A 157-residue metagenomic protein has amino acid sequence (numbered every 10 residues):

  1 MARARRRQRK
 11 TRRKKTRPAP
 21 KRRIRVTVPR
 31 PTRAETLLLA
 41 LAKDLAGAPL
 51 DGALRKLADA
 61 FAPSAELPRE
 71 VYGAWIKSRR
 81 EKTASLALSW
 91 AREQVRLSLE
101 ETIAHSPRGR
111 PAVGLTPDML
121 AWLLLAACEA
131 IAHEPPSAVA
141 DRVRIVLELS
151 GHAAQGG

Functional and structural regions predicted by a protein language model:
M1-A2, R9, R13-T36: Helix-turn-helix
T32-L67, T116-L124: Hydrophobic alpha-helical connector segments
E35, L54, A58, R96 (+1 more regions): Hydrophobic core segments within long, regular secondary-structure runs in both alpha- and beta-rich folds
A62-G73, K82-R108, D118, D141-I145: Amphipathic alpha-helical packing segments from all-alpha helical-bundle domains
A84-S85, S106-G157: Hydrophobic/aromatic-rich alpha-helical bundle segments in the mid-to-C-terminal region
